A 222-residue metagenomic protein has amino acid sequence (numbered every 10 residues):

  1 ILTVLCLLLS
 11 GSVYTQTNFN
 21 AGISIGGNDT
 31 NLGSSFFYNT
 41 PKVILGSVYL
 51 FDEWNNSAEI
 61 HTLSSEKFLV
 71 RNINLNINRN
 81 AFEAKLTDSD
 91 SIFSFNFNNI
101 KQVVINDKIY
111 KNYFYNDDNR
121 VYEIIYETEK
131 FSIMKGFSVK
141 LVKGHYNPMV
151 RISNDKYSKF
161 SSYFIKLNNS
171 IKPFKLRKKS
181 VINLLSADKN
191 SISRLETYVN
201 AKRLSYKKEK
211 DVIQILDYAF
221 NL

Functional and structural regions predicted by a protein language model:
I1-N20, I215: Bacterial Sec-dependent N-terminal signal peptides
S12-V70: General N-terminal leader/first-domain-start detector
S12-Y14, N98-N99, S180, N190 (+2 more regions): Exposed alpha-helical structural elements
F19, L176-R177, K208: Intrinsic-disorder/low-complexity, polar/charged segments
L50-D52, N56-K178: Aromatic-patch recognition
S162-F164, N169, P173-S193, V199-A201: Polar alpha-helical coiled-coil and adjacent low-complexity
L185-L222: Long, compositionally biased interface segments
